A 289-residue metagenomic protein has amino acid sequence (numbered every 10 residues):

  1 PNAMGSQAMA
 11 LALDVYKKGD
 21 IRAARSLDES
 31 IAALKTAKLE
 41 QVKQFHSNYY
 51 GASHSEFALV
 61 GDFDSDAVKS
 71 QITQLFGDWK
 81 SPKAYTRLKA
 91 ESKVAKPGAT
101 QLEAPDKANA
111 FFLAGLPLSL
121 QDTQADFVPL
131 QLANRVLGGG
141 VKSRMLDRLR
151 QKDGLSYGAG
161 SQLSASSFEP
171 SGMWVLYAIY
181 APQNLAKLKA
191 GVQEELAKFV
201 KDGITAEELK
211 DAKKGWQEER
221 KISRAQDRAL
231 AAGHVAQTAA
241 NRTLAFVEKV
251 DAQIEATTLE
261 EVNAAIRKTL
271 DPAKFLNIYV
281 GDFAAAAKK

Functional and structural regions predicted by a protein language model:
P1, E91-A104, K214-S223: Short, conserved secondary-structure transition motifs
A3-A32, H54-V60, N109-Q121, D147-A256 (+2 more regions): M16 family metallopeptidases and their MPP-like homologs
G19, K43-S47, A99-E103, G160-S166: Short beta-strand/turn micro-motifs at beta-sheet edges
T36-F45, L155-L163, E260-N263: Short amphipathic beta-strand starts and helix->beta connectors
L39-L75, K274-F275: Non-catalytic, conformational "gating/processing" segments within enzyme and secreted inhibitor domains
A67-V68, K80, D122-A125, A287-K288: Short helix/loop capping segments that flank catalytic or ligand/cofactor-binding pockets
P82-V94, Q162, A206-D211: A generic structural motif
A84-K142: His/Glu-based metal-binding/catalytic segments typifying zinc-dependent metallopeptidases
